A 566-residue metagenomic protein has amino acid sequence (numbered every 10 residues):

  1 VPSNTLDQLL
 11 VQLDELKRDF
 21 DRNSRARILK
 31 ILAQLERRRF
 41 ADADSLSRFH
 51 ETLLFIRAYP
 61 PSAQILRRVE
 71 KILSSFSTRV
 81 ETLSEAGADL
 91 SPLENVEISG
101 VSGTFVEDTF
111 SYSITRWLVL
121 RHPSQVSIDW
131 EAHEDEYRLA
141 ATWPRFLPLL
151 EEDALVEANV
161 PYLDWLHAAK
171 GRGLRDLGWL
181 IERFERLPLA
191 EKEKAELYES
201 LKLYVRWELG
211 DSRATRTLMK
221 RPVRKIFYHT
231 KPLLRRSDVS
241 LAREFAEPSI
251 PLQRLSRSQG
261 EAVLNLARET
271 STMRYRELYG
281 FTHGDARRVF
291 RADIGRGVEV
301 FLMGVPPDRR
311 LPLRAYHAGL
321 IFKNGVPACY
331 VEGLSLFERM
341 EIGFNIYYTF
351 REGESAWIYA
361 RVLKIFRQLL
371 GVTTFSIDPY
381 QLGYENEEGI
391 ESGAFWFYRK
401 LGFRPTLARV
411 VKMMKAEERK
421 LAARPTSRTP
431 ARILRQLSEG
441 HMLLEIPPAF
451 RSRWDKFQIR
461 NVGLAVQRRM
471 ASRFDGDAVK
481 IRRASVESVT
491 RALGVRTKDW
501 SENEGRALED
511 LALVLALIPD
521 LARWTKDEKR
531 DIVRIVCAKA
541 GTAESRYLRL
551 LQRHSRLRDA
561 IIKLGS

Functional and structural regions predicted by a protein language model:
V1, A315, R351-E354, G494: Glycine-centered secondary-structure boundary/capping sites
P2-L149, N159, R424-S566: Long, compositionally biased intrinsically disordered regions
I98, I128, E182, L203 (+4 more regions): Hydrophobic transmembrane signal anchors and adjacent membrane-proximal interface regions, especially in viral
R116-A267, T272: Long, charge-dense tracts
A132-D135, L139-E157, P161-G173, W179-R183 (+3 more regions): Acyl-donor binding region in acyl/amide transferases
P248-R351, A360, K364-L370, N503 (+3 more regions): A conserved beta-strand-loop-helix scaffold within acyl/acetyltransferase catalytic domains
E388-G389, R419-L421, T426-S427: Charge-rich, low-complexity amphipathic helices in intrinsically disordered tails/linkers adjacent to domains
M413-A422, L434-R435: Extended amphipathic alpha-helical segments with heptad-repeat/coiled-coil character used for oligomerization, fusion
